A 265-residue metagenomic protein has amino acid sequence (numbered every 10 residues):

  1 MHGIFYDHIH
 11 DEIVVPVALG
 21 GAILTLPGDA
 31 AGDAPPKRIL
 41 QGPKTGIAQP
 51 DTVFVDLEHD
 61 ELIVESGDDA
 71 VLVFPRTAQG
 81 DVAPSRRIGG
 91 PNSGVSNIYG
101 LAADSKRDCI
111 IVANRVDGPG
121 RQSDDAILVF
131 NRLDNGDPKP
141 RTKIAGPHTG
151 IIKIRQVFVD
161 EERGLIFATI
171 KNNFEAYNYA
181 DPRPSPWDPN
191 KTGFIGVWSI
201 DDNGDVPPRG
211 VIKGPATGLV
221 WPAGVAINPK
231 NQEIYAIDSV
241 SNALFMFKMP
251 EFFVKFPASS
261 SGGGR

Functional and structural regions predicted by a protein language model:
M1-H10, P43-E61, N92-C109, R115-G118 (+3 more regions): Beta-rich, blade/repeat-based domains predominating in secreted/periplasmic proteins but also intracellular
H10, A18-G20, H59, G67-D69 (+6 more regions): Surface-exposed loop/turn positions within WD40 beta-propeller blades
G20-A22, D68-A70, V116-G120, N172-A176 (+1 more regions): Short glycine/acidic-enriched loop and turn motifs that connect beta-strands
T25-D33, V73-D81, V129-D137, V197-D205 (+1 more regions): Short loop/turn segments immediately following beta-strands, especially the blade-tip and inter-blade linker loops
A34-G42, V82-G90, D137-G146, D205-G214 (+1 more regions): Beta-propeller fold detector
A113-D124, T169-N190, F247: Short, conserved, GDST-rich strand-edge loop motifs in beta-rich repeat architectures
A223-R265: Blade-level signature of beta-propeller repeat domains, shared across WD40, Kelch, NHL, RCC1 and BNR/Asp-box propellers
